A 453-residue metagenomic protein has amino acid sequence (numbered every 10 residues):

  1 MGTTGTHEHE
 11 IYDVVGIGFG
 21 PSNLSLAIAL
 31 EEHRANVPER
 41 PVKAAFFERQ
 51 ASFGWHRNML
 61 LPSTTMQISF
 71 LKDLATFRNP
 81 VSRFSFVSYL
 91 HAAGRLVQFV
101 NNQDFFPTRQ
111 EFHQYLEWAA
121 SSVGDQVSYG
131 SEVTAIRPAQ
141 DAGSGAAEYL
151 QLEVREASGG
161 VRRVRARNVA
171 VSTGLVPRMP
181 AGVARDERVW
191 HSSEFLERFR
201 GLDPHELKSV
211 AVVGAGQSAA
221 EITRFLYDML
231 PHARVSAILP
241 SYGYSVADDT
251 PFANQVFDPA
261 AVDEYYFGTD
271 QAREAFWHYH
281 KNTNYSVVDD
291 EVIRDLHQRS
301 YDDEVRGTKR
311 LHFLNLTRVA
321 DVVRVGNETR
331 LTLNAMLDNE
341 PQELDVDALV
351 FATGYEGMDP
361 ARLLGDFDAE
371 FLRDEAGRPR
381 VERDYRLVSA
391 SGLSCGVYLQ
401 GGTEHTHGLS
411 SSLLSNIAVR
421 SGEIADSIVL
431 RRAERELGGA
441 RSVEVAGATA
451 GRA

Functional and structural regions predicted by a protein language model:
M1-A51, R57, V97-Q217, E221-A453: Flavin (primarily FAD) cofactor-binding/catalytic cores of flavoenzymes
G54-D73, R78, N254-D258, V288: Glycine-rich phosphate-binding loop and adjoining beta1-alpha1-beta2 segment of Rossmann-like nucleotide-binding folds
T65-Q98, E264-R273: Flavin (FAD/FMN) cofactor-binding and adjacent substrate-gating region of FAD-dependent oxidoreductase domains
